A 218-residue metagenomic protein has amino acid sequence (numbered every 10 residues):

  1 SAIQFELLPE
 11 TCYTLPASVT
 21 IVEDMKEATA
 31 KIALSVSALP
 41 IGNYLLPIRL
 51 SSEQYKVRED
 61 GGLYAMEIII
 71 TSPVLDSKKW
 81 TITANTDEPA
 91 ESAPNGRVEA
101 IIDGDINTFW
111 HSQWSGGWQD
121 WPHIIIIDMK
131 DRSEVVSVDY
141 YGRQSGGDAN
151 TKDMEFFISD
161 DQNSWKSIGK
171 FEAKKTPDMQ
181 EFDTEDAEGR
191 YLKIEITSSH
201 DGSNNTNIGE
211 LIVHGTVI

Functional and structural regions predicted by a protein language model:
S1-A2, V135, T151-E155: Exposed beta-strand and adjacent loop surfaces of beta-rich binding modules that mediate intermolecular recognition
S1-K79: Short boundary segments that mark the start of a structured unit
P16-V22, S35, W110-G117, I124-I125 (+2 more regions): Beta-strand-rich interaction surfaces with strong enrichment in secreted/lumenal proteins
A28-A30, I125-I127, D178-F182: Short strand-edge motifs at loop-to-beta-strand transitions and within beta-strands of extracellular beta-rich domains
E67-K130, R143-A149, H214-I218: Disordered, acidic Ser/Thr/Pro-rich linker "stalks" and the adjacent N-terminal cap of the next globular domain
D120-W121, G147-I218: Trp- and acidic/polar-enriched beta-sheet ligand-binding modules for extracellular glycan and matrix recognition
H123-V136, D183-E188: Extracellular and analogous surface-interaction loops
S133-G146, I194: A short beta-strand element within beta-rich, extracytoplasmic domains of secreted/secretory-pathway proteins
